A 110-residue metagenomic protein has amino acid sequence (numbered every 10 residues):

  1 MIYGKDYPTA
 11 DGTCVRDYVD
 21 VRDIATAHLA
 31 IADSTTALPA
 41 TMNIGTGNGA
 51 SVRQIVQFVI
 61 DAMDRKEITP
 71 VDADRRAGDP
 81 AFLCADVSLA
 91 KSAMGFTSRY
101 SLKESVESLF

Functional and structural regions predicted by a protein language model:
M1-F110: C-terminal substrate-binding subdomain of Rossmann-fold SDR/epimerase-dehydratase oxidoreductases
